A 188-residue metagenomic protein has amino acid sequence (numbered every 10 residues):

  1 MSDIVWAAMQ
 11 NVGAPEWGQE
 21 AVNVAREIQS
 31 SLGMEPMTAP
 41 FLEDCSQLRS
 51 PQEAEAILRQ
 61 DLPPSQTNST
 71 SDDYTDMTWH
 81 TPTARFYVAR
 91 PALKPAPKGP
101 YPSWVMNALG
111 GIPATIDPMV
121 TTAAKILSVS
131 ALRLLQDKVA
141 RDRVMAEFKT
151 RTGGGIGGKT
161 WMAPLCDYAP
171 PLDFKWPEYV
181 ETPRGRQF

Functional and structural regions predicted by a protein language model:
M1-F188: Metal-dependent amide/peptide-bond hydrolase catalytic core, centered on the "pita-bread" metallohydrolase fold
